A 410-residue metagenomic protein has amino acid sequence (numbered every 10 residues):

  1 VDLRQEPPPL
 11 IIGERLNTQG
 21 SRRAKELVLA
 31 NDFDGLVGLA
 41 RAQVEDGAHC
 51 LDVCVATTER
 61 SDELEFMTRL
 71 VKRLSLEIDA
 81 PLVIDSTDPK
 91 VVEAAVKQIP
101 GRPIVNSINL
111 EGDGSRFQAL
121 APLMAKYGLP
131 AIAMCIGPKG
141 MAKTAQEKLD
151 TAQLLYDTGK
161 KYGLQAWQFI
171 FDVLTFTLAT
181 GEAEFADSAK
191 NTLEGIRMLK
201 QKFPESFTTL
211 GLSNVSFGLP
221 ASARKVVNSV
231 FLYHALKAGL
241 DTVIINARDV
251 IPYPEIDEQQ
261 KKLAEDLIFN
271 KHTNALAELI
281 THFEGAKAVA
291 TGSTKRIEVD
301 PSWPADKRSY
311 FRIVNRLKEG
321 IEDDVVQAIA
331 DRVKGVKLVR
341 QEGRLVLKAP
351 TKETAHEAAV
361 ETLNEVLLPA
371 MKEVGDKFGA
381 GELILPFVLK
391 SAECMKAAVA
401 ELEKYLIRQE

Functional and structural regions predicted by a protein language model:
V1-E410: Domain-level signal for soluble alpha/beta catalytic cores
